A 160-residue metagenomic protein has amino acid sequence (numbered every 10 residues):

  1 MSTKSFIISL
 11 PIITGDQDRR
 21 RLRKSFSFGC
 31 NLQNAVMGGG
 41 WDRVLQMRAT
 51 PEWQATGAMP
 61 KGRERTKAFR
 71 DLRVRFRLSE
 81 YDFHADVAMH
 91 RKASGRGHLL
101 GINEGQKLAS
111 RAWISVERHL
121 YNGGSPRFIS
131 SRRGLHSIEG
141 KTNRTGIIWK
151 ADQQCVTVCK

Functional and structural regions predicted by a protein language model:
M1-K160: Nucleic-acid substrate recognition interfaces
